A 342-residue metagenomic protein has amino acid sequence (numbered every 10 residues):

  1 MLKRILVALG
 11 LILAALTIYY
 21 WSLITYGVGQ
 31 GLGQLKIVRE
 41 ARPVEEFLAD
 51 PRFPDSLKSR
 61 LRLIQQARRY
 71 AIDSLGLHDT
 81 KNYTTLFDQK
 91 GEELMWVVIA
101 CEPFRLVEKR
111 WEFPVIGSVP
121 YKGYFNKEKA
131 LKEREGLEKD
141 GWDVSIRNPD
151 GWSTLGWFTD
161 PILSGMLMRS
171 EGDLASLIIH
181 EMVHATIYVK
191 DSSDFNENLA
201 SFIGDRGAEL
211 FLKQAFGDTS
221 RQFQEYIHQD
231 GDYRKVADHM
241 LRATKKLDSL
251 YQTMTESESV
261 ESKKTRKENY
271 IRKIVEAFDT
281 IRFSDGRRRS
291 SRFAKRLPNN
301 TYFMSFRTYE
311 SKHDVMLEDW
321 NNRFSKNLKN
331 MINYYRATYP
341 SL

Functional and structural regions predicted by a protein language model:
M1-Q89, F283-R287, S311-L342: N-terminal low-structure segments adjacent to metalloprotease catalytic domains across cellular compartments
A15-Q30, Q34-F47, G172, S201-E268 (+1 more regions): Metalloprotease/metallohydrolase-associated module, dominated by Zn2+-dependent proteases
G31-G33, W157-T159, R292: Short, motif-level signal for alpha-helix interfacial/capping segments enriched in acidic residues and aromatics/proline
L35-V38, P51-Q65, Y124-L131, M168-L177 (+6 more regions): Soluble non-cytosolic domains of exported or imported proteins
V38-F53, K109-V119, R296-L297: Acidic/histidine-rich, surface-exposed loop or edge segments in extracytoplasmic proteins
R52-F53, Q66-G76, V183-I187, G204-F216 (+6 more regions): Sec-exported extracytoplasmic/periplasmic mature domains
A67-Q229, Y233, T244-K245: Acidic/His-rich structured neighborhood in mature extracellular/periplasmic domains
D238-L342: Pan-zinc metallopeptidase signature
